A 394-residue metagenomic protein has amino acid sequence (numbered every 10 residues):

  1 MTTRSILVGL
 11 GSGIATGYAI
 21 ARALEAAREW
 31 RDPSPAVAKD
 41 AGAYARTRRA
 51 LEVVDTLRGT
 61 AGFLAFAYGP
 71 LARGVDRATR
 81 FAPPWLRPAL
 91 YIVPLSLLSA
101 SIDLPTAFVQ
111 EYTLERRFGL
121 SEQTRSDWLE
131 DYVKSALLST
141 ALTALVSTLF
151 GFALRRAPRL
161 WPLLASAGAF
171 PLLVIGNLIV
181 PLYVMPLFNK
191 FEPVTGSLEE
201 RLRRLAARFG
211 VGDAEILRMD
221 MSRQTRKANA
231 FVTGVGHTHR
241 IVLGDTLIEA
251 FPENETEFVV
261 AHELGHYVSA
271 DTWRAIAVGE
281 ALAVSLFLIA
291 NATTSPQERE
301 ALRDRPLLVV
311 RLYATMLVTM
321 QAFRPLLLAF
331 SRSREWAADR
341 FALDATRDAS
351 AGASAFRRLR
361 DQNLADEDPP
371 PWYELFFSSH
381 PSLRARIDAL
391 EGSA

Functional and structural regions predicted by a protein language model:
M1: Glycine- and hydrophobic-rich flexible loops that cap the catalytic core of alpha/beta enzyme folds
S5-D304, A322-A394: Polar-ligand-bearing catalytic/cofactor-coordination segments of membrane-embedded or membrane-tethered inner-membrane
P306-M320: Short, contiguous hydrophobic alpha-helices characteristic of membrane insertion segments
